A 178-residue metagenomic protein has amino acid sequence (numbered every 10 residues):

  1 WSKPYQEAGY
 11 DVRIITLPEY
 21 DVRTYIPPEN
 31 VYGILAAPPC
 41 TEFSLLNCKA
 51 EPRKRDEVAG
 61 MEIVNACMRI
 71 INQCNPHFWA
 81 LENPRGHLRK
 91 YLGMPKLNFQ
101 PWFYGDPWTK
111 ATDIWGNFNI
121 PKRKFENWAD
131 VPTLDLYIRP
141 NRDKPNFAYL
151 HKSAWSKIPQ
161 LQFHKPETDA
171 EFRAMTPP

Functional and structural regions predicted by a protein language model:
W1-P178: Conserved active-site and SAM-binding loop architecture of S-adenosyl-L-methionine-dependent nucleic-acid
